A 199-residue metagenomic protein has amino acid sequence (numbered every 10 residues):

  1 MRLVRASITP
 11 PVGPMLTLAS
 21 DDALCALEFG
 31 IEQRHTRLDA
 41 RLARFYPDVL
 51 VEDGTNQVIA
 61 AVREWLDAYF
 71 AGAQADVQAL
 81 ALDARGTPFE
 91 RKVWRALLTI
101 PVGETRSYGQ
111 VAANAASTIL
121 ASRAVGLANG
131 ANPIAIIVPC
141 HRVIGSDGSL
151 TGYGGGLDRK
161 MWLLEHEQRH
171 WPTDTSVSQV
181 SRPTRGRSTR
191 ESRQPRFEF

Functional and structural regions predicted by a protein language model:
M1-I119, H166-F199: Basic nucleic-acid-binding alpha-helical/helix-turn surface characteristic of O6-alkylguanine DNA
L120-W162, W171: Short glycine/serine-rich loop segments
